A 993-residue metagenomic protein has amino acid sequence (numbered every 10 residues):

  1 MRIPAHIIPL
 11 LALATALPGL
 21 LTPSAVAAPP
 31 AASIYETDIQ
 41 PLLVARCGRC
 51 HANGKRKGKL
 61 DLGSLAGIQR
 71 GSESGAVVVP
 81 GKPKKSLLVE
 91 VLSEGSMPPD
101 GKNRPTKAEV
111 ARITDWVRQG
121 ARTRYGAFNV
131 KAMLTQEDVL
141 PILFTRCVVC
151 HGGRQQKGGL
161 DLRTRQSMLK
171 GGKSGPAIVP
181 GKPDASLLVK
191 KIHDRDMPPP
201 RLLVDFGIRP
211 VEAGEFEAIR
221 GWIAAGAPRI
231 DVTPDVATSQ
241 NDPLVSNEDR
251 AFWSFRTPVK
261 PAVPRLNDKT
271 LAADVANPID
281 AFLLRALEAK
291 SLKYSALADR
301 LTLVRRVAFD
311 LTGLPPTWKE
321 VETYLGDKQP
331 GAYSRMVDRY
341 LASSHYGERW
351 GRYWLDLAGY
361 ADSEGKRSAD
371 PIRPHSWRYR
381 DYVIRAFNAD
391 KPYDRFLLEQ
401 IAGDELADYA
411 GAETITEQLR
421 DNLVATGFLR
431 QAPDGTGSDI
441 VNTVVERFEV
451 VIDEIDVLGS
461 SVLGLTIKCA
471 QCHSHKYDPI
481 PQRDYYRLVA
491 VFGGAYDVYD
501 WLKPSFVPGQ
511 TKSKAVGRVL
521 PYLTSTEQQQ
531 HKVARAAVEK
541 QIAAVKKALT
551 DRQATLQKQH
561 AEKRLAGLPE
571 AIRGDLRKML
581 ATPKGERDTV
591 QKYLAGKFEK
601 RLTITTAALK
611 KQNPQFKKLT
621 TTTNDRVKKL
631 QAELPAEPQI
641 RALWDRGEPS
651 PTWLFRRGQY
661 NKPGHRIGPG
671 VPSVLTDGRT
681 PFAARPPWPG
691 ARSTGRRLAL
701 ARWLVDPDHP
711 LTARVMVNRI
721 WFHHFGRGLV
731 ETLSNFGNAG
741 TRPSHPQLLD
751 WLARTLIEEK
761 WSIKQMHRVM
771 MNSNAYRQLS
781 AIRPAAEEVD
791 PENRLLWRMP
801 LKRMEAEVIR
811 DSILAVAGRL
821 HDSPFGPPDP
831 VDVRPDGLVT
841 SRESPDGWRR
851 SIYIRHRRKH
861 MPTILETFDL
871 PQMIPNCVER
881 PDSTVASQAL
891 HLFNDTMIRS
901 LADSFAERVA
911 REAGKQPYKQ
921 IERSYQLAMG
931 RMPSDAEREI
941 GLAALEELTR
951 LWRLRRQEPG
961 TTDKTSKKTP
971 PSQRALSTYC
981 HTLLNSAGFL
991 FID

Functional and structural regions predicted by a protein language model:
M1-H6: Positively charged n-region of N-terminal signal peptides that target proteins for export
I7-T22: Bacterial N-terminal signal peptides
V26-T114, R118, R122-R220, P228-R285 (+6 more regions): Solvent-exposed helix-loop boundary motif
G126-F128, M197, E217, A225-P228 (+6 more regions): Active-site histidine-acidic residue metal-binding/catalytic motifs, centered on HxH/HExxH-like signatures
K269-H345, Y360-T414, V450-V451, K468 (+9 more regions): Primarily short, surface-exposed interaction patches in extracytoplasmic proteins
Y979: Globin-like tetrapyrrole-binding proteins
